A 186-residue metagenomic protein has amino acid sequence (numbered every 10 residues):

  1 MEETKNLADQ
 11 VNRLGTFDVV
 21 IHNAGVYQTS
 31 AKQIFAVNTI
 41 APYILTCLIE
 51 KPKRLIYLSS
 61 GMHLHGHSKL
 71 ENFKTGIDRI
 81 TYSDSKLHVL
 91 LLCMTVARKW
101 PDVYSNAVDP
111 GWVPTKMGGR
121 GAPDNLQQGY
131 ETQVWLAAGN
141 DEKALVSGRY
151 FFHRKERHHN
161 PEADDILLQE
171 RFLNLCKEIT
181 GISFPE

Functional and structural regions predicted by a protein language model:
M1-D9: The beta1-alpha1 cofactor-binding region of Rossmann-like NAD(H)/NADP(H)-dependent oxidoreductases
Q10-H22, Y27-S30: A glycine-rich helix->loop->beta "capping" turn within Rossmann-like NAD(P)(H)-dependent oxidoreductase domains
I21, F35, I56, N106-V108 (+1 more regions): Hydrophobic/aromatic beta-strand patches that form the interior of the parallel beta-sheet core in alpha/beta enzyme
G25-K32, R54-D102, D109-A122: Catalytic loop of short-chain dehydrogenase/reductase
P42-T46, R54-L55, V89, Q133: Conserved internal alpha-helix within the Rossmann fold of NAD(P)-dependent oxidoreductases
T46-L48, M94: A short, exposed helix-loop element centered on a Lys and neighboring polar residues
A107, P123-N174, E178-I182: C-terminal helical subdomain
